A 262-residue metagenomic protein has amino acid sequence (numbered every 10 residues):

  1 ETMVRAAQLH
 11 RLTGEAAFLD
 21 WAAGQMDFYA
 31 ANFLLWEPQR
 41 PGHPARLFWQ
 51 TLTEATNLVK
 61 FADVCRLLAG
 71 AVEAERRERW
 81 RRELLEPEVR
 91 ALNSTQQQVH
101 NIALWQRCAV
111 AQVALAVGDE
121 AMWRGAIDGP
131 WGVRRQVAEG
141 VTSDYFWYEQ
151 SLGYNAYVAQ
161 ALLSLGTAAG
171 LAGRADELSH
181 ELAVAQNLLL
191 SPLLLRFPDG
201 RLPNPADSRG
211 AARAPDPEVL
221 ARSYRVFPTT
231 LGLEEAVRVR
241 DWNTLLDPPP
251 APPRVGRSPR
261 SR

Functional and structural regions predicted by a protein language model:
E1-Q186, R196: Aromatic-lined, polymer-binding surfaces characteristic of secreted/periplasmic polysaccharide-degrading enzymes
A111, G153-R262: Carbohydrate-active enzyme catalytic cores, enriched for enzymes that act on polyanionic acidic polysaccharides
